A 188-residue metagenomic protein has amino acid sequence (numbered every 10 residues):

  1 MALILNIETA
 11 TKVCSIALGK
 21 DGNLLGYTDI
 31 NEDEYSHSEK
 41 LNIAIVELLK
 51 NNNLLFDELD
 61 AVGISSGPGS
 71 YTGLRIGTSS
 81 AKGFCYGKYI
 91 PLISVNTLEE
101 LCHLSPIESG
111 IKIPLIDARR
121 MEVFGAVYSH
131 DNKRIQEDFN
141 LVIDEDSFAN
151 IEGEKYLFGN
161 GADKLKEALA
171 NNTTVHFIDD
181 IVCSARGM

Functional and structural regions predicted by a protein language model:
M1-S66: N-terminal beta-alpha supersecondary unit
N23, D33, P91-S184: Surface "functional belts" at beta-alpha junctions
E32-I43, Y71, R75, S79 (+2 more regions): Residues at secondary-structure transition points
V46, K82, K166: Short glycine-/small-residue-rich flexible loop motifs, especially phosphate/cofactor-binding loops
L48-N52, G87, S105, A185-M188: Stable alpha-helical structural segments in soluble proteins, enriched in small hydrophobic residues
A61-T97: DPxDG-like acidic metal-binding loop motif
